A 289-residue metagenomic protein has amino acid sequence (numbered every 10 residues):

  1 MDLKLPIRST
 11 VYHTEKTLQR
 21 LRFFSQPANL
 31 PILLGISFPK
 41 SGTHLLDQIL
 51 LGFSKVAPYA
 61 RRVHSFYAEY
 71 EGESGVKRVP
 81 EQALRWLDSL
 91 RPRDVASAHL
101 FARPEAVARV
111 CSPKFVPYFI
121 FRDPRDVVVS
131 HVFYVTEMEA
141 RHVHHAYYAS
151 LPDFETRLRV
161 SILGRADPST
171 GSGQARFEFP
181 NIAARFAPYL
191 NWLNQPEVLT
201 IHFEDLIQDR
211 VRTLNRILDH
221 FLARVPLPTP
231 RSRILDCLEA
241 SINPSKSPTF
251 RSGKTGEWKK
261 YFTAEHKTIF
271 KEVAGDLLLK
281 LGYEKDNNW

Functional and structural regions predicted by a protein language model:
D2-F154, G164-I201, E265-T268, E272-D276 (+1 more regions): PAPS-dependent sulfotransferase catalytic domain
Y59-R78, N194-A264, T268, E272: The conserved 3'-phosphoadenosine-5'-phosphosulfate
Y148-S161, L235-C237, N243: A short, conserved beta-to-alpha structural element at the edge of catalytic cores that scaffolds binding
F250-K254, E284-W289: Short coil/turn segments at secondary-structure boundaries
